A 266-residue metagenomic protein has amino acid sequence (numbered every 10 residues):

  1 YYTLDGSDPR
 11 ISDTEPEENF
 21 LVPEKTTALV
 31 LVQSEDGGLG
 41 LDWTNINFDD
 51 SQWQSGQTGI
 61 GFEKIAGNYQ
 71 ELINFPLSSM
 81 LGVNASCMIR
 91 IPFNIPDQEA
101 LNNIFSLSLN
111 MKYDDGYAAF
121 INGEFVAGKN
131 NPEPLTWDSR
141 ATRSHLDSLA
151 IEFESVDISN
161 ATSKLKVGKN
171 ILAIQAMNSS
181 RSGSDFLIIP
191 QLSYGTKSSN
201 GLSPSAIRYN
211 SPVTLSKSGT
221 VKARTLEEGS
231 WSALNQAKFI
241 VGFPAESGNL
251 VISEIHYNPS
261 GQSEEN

Functional and structural regions predicted by a protein language model:
Y1-P23, D185, Y194-S260: Short, compositionally stereotyped local motifs that mark structural "simplifiers"
D5-G6, F120-E124: Short strand-turn-strand beta-turns centered on an Asx-Gly dipeptide
E17-I46, G248: GGW-centered surface loops in extracellular recognition modules
A28, W53, A85, F93 (+2 more regions): Aromatic-lined ligand-binding clefts that engage carbohydrates, nucleic acids, or primary amines
I46, D50-R90: Surface-exposed, low-complexity/disordered Ser/Thr/Gly/Pro/Asn-rich loops and linkers
V83-P96, E154-V156: Short beta-strands within extracellular/lumenal beta-sheet-rich domains
N94-F105, N110-Y113, K238-N266: A structural motif detector for short, solvent-exposed N-terminal "entry" segments of globular domains
P132, A141-G201, E227, N235-A237: An acidic-aromatic loop/edge-strand motif
